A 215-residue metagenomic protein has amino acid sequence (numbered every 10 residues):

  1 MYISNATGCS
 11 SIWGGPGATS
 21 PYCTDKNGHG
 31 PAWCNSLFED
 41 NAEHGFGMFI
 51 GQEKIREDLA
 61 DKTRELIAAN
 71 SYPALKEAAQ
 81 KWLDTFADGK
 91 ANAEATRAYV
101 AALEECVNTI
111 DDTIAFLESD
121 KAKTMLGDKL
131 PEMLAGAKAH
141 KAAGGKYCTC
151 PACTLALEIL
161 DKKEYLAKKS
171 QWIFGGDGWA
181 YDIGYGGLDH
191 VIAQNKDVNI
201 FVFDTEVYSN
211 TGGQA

Functional and structural regions predicted by a protein language model:
M1, N5, T24-K123, E158-D161 (+1 more regions): Iron-sulfur (Fe-S) cluster-binding modules
S4, K146-Y147, I173: Residue-level signal for helical boundary/lining positions with a hydrophobic bias
C9, A101, C148-C153, G176: Disulfide-bonded cysteines in secreted/extracellular proteins and peptides
S10-C23, E39-L59, K162-A215: Thiamine diphosphate
E77, P151, G186: Short, well-structured alpha-helical interface segments that form or flank functional binding sites
L117-A135: Short, charged low-complexity linear segments at domain edges
L130-I159: Amphipathic alpha-helical binding modules
